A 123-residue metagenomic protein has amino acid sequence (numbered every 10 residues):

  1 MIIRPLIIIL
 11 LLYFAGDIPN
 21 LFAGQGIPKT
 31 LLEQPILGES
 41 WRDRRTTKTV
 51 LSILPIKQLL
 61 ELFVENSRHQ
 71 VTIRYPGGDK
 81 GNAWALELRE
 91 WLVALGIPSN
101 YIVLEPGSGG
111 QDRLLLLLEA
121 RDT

Functional and structural regions predicted by a protein language model:
M1-L31, L54, L88-W91, L95 (+1 more regions): N-terminal targeting leaders that direct proteins to extracytoplasmic destinations
L31-W41: Short, basic/glycine-rich phosphate-binding loops at helix/coil junctions that contact nucleotide phosphates
W41-R74: Periplasmic peptidoglycan-binding/anchoring modules of Gram-negative envelope and division proteins
S52-P55, L59, G81-L88, P98: Stable alpha-helical elements in mature extracytoplasmic
N66-R68, A83, I97-S99, G109-R113: Extracytoplasmic
H69-Y75, S99-P106: Surface-exposed patches in mature extracellular/periplasmic domains of secreted proteins
N100-T123: Periplasmic OmpA/Pal-like peptidoglycan-binding modules at the C-termini of bacterial envelope proteins
